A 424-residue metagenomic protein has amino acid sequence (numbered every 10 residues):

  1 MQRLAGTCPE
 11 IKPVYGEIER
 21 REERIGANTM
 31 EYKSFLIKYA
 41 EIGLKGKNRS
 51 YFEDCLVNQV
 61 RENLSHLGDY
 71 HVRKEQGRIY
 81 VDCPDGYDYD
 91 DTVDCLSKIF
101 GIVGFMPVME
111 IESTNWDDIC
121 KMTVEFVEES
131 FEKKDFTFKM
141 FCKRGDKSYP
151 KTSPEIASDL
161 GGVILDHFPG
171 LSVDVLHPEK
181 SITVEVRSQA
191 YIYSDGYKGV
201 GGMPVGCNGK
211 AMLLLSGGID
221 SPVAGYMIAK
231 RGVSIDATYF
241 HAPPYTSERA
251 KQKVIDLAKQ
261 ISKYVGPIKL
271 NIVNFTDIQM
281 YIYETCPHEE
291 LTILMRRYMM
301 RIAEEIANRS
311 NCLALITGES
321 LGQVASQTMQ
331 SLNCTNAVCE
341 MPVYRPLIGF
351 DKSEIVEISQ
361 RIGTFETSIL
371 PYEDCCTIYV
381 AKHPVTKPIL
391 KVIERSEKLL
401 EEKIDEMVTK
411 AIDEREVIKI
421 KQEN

Functional and structural regions predicted by a protein language model:
K12-T29: Short, Lys/Arg-enriched N-terminal segments with co-localized hydrophobic residues within the first ~10-30 amino acids
G26-M212, P222-I268, D277, A337 (+2 more regions): RNA-binding accessory domains that recognize and position tRNA/RNA substrates
G162-I164, G201-N208, F275, Q279-M280 (+3 more regions): Active-site adenylate/phosphate-handling loop in enzymes that bind or generate adenylated species
G218: Conserved G/P- and acidic residue-centered "switch" motifs that form tight phosphate/ATP-binding loops in soluble
G363-P371: A short alpha-helix-loop-beta-strand transition element characteristic of N-terminal alpha/beta dinucleotide-binding
L370-N424: The feature marks non-catalytic terminal segments
